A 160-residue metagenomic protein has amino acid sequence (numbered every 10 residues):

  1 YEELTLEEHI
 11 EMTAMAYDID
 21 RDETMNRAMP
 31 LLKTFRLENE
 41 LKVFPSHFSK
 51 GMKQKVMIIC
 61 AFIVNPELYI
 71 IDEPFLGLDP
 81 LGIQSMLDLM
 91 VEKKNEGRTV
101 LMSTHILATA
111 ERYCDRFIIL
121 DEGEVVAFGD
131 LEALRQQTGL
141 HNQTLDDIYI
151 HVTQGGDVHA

Functional and structural regions predicted by a protein language model:
E3, F44-G51: Conserved ABC ATPase signature
E11, M15, D22-E40: Conserved ABC ATPase "signature" region
I58: Hydrophobic anchor residue at the start of the ABC signature
Y69-E73: Catalytic Walker B motif of ABC-type/P-loop ATPase nucleotide-binding domains
I83-E96: Helical segment within the ABC ATPase nucleotide-binding domain
F128-G129: ABC ATPase "signature
